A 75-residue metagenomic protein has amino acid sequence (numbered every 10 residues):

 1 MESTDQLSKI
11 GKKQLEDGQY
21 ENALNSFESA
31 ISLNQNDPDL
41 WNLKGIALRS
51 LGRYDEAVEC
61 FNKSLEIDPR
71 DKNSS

Functional and structural regions predicted by a protein language model:
T4-D5, P38-D39, K72-N73: Helix-start (N-cap) detector for alpha-helical repeat units in TPR-like alpha-solenoids, especially tetratricopeptide
E16-D17, S50: Register position in tetratricopeptide repeats
S29-S32, K63-E66: Conserved structural position within tetratricopeptide repeats
